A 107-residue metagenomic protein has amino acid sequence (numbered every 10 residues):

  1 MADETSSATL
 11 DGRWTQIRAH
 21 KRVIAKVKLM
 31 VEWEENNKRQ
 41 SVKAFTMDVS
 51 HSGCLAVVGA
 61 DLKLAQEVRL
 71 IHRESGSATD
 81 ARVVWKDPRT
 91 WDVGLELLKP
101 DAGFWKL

Functional and structural regions predicted by a protein language model:
M1-L107: Structured alpha-helical
